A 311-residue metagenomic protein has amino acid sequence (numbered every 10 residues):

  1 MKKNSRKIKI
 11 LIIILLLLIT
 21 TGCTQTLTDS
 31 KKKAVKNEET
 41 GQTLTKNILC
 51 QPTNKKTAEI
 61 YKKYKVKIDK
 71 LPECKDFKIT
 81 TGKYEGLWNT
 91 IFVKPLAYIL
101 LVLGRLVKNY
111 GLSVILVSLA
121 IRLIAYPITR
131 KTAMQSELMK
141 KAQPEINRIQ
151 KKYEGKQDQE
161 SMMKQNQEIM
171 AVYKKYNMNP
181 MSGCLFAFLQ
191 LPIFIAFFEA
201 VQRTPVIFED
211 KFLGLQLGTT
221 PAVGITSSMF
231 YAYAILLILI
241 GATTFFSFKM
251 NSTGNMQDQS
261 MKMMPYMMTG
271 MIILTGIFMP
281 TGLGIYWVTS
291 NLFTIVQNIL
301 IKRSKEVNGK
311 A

Functional and structural regions predicted by a protein language model:
K2-A311: Helix-loop-helix
